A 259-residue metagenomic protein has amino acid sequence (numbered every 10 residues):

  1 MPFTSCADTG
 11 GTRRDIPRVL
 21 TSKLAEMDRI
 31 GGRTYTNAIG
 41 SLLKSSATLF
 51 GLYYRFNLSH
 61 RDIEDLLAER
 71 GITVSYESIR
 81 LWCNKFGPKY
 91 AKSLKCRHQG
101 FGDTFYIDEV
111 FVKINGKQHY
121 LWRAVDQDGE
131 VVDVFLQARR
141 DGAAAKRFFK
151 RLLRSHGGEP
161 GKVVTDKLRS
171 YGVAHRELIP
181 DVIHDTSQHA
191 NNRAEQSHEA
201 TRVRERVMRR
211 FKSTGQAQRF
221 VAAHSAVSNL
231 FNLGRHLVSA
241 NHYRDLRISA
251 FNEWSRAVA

Functional and structural regions predicted by a protein language model:
P2-A259: Residue-level recognition of single "structural anchor" positions that define or cap local secondary structure
